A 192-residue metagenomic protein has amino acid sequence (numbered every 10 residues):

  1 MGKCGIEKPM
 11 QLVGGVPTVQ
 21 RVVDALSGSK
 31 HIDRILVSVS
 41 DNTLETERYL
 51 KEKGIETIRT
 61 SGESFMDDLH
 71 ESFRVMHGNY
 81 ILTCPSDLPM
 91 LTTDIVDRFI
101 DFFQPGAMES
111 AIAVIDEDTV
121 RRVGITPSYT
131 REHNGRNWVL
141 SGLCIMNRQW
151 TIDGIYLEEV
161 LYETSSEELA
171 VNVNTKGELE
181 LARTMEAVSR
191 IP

Functional and structural regions predicted by a protein language model:
M1-I6, F65-L82, R121-R122, P127-N134: A structural preference for long, well-packed, hydrophobic secondary-structure segments
M1-T43: N-terminal glycine-rich phosphate-binding loop and ensuing alpha1 helix
P9, R34, E56-T57, V160: Conserved beta-strand segments of alpha/beta enzyme cores
D33-L36, Y80, E109: Residues at the starts of beta-strands that form the adenosine-phosphate
S38-S40, I58-S61, Y162-T164: Conserved beta-strand termini and adjacent loop/short-helix elements that scaffold enzyme active sites in alpha/beta
E45-T83, M90-D94: Short phosphate-binding loop-to-helix
T92-N174, T184, R190-P192: Conserved core of the sugar-phosphate nucleotidyltransferase
